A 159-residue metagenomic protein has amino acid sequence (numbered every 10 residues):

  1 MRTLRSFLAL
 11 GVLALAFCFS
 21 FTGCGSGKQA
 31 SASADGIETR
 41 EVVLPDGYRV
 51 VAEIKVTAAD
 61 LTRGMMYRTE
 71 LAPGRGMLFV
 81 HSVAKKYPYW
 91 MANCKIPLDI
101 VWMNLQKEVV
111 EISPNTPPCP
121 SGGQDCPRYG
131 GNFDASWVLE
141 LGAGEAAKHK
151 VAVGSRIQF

Functional and structural regions predicted by a protein language model:
M1-G11: Bacterial N-terminal signal peptides that target proteins for export
S20-G23: C-terminal motif of bacterial Sec signal peptides marking the signal peptidase cleavage site
G25-F159: Compact, glycine-rich, soluble single-domain proteins
